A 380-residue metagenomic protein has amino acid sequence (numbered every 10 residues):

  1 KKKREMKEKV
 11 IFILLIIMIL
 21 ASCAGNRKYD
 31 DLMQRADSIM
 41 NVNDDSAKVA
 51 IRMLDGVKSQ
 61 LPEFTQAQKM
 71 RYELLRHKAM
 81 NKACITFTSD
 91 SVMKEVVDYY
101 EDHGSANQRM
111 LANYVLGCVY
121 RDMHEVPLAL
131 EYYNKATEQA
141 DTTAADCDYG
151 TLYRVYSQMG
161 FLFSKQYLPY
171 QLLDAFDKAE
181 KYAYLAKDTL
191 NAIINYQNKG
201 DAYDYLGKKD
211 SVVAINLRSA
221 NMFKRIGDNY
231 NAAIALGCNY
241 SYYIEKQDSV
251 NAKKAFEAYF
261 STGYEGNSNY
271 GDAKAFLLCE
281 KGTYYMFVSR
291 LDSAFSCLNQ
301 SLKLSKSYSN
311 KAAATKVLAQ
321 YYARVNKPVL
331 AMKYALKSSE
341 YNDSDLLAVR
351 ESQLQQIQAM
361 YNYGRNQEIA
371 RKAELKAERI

Functional and structural regions predicted by a protein language model:
C23-L75, K82, T86-D90: N-terminal leader/linker segments that initiate helical-solenoid repeat arrays
N26, A67-K69, N107, C147-G150 (+4 more regions): Residue signature of alpha-solenoid helical repeat architecture, marking inter-repeat boundaries and helix-start
D30-S38, D45-K48, F87-D90, D292-F295 (+1 more regions): Hydrophobic positions within repeat-based interaction scaffolds
D44-A47, T86, A106, V126 (+7 more regions): TPR-repeat structural position
A47-A50, S89, A129, L172 (+4 more regions): Single-residue signature of alpha-solenoid repeat helices
D55-Q60, K94-E101, K135-A144, D177-K187 (+4 more regions): Amphipathic alpha-helical segments of tetratricopeptide repeats
L74-L75, N81, L111-D122, G150-K165 (+4 more regions): Conserved alpha-helical positions within TPR/SEL1-like repeat arrays
